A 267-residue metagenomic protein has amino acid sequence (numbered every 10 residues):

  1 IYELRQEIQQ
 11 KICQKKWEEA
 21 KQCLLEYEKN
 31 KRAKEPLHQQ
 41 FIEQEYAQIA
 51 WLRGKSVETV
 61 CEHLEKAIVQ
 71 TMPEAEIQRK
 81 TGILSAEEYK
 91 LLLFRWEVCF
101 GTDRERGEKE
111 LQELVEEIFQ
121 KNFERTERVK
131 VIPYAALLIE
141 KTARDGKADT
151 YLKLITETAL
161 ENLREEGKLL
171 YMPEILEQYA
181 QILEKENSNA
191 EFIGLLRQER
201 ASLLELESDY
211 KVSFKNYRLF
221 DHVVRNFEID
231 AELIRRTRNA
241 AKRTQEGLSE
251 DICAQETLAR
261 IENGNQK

Functional and structural regions predicted by a protein language model:
I1, A240-R260: Short alpha-helical DNA-recognition segment
Y2, Q6, H38-I49, K90-E97 (+3 more regions): "A position-specific structural signal for the A-helix of alpha-solenoid helical repeats
E3-R53: Helix-turn-helix/homeodomain-like alpha-helical modules used for DNA recognition and transcription-factor dimerization
K11-E26, L52-E74, F100-E117, D145-T158 (+1 more regions): Helix-turn-helix repeat elements of alpha-solenoid scaffolds
Y27-Q39, V69-A86, E116-R128, N162-L169: Flexible helix-coil transition and linker loops at the boundaries of alpha-helical arrays
A47-G54, A75, E88, W96-E105 (+3 more regions): Short coil/turn linking the two alpha-helices of tandem helical-hairpin repeats
Q181-Y217, T237: Charge-dense, extended regions
K215-A241: A short, Lys/Arg-rich alpha-helix, primarily the initiator
